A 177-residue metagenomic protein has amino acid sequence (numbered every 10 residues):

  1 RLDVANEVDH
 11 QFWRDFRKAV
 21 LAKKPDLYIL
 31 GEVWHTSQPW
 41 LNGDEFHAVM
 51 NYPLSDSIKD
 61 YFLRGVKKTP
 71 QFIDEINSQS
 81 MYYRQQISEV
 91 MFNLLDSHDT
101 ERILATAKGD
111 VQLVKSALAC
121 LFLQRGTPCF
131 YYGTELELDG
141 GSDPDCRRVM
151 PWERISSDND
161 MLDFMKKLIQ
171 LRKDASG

Functional and structural regions predicted by a protein language model:
D3-Q86, M91, D110, C120 (+2 more regions): Active-site-proximal helices and loops of the catalytic beta/alpha 8
I103-K108: Short, solvent-exposed helix-loop connector elements
Q112-S116: Conserved interdomain hinge at the start of the Helicase C-terminal
F122-L123, C129: C-terminal substrate/ligand-recognition segments
Y131-L136: Short acidic/histidine-rich active-site segments
